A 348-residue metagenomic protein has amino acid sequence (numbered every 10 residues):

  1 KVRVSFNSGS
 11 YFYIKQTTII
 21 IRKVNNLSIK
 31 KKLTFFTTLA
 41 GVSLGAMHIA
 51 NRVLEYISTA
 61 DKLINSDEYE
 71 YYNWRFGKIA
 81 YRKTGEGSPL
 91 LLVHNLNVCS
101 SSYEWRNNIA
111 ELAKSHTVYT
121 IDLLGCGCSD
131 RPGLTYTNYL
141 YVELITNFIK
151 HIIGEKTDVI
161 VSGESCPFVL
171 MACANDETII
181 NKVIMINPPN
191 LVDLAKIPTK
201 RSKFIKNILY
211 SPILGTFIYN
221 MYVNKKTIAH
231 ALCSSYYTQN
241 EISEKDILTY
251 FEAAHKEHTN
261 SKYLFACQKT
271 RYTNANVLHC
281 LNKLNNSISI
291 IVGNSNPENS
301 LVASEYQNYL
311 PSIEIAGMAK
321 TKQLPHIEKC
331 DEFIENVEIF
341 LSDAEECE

Functional and structural regions predicted by a protein language model:
I20-L90, H116, S342-E348: Alpha/beta-hydrolase fold catalytic core
R82-C128: Conserved HGGG/HGGXW glycine-rich cap/lid loop of the alpha/beta-hydrolase fold
S102-E104, S129-L134, A195-K196: Conserved catalytic-core motifs of eukaryotic protein kinase domains, centered on the activation segment
Y119-I160, H326, E335: Active-site loop/oxyanion-hole signature of alpha/beta-hydrolase fold enzymes
G154-I197: Conserved hydrolase catalytic core segment
A195, N220-C280: Conserved alpha/beta-hydrolase catalytic His-Asp/Glu region
K283-T321: Conserved loop-alpha-helix segment in the C-terminal half of the alpha/beta-hydrolase fold that carries the catalytic
P311-E348: Catalytic active-site module of serine/aspartate enzymes centered on a nucleophile-bearing elbow/loop
